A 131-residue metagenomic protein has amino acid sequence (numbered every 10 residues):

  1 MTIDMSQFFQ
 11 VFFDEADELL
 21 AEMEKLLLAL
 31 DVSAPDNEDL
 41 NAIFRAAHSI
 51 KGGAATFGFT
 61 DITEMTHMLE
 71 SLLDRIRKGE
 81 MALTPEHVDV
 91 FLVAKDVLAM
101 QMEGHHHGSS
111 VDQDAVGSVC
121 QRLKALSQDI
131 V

Functional and structural regions predicted by a protein language model:
M1-V131: N-terminal assembly/transducer modules of large multi-domain enzymes, emphasizing dimerization/partner-binding
